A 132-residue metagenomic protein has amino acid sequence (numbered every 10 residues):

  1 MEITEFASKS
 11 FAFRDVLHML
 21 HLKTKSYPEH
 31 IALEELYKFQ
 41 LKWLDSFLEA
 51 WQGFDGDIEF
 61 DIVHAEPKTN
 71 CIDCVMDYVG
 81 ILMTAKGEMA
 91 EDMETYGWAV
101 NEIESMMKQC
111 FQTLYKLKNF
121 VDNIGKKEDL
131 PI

Functional and structural regions predicted by a protein language model:
M1-R14: Acidic, low-complexity proline/glycine-rich segments
F6, I62-L117: Acidic/histidine-rich alpha-helical segments that form the ligand environment of transition-metal centers
A12-E35, D57, A90-G97: Helix-loop segments that flank and shape redox-cofactor active sites
H30-E59: Conserved alpha-helical segments that form or flank metal/cofactor-binding pockets of metalloenzymes
S46-W51, Q112-V121: Amphipathic alpha-helical coiled-coil segments
G125-I132: Short acidic DE-rich linear segments
